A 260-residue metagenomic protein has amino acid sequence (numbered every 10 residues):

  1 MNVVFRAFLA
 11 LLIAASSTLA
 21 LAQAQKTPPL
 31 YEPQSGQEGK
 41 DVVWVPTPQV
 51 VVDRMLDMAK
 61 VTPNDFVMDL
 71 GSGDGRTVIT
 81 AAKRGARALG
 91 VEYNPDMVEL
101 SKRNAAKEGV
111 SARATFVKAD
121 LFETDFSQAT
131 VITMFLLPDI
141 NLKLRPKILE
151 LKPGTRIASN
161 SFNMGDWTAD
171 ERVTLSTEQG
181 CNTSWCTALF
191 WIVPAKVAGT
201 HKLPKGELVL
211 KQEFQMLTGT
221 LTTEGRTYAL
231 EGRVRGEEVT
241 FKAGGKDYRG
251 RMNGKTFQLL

Functional and structural regions predicted by a protein language model:
A7-T18: Bacterial N-terminal signal peptides
Q23-D65: S-adenosyl-L-methionine
N64-G73: Conserved class I S-adenosyl-L-methionine
D74-A86: Conserved SAM-binding loop of SAM-dependent methyltransferases across substrates and taxa, primarily the Class I
R87-E92: Conserved SAM-binding motif I beta-strand of class I
P95-Q128: S-adenosyl-L-methionine
N141-V197: C-terminal substrate-binding/active-site "lid" region of AdoMet-derived donor-dependent transferases
A195-T256, L260: Central antiparallel beta-sheet cores of small beta-barrel/beta-sandwich binding domains
